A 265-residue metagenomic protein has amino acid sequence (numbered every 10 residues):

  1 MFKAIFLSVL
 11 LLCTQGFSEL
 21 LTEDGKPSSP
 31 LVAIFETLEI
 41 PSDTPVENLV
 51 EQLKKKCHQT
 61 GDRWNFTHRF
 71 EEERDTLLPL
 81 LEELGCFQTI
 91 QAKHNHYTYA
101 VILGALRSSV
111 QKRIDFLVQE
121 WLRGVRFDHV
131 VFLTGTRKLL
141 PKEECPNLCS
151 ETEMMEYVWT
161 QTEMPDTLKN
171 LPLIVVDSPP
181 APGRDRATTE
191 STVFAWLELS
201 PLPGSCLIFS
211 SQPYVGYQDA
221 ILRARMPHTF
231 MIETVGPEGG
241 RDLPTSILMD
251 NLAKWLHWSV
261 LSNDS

Functional and structural regions predicted by a protein language model:
A4-L12: Sec-dependent N-terminal signal peptides
L12, Q59, D250-A253: Alpha-helical structural elements
L12-E19: N-terminal signal peptide
E19-L248: A structural signal for short, hydrophobic/glycine-enriched beta-strand patches
L243-S265: Long, compositionally biased charged/polar accessory segments in the mid-to-C-terminal portions of proteins
